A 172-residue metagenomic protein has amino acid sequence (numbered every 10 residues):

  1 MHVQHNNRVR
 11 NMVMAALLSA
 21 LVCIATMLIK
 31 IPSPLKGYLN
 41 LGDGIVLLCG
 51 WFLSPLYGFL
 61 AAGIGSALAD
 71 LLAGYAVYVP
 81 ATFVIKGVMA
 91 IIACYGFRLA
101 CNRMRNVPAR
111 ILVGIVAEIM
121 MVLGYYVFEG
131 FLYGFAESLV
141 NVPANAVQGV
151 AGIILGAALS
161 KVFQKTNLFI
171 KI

Functional and structural regions predicted by a protein language model:
M1-I172: Loop-helix junctions at membrane interfaces
